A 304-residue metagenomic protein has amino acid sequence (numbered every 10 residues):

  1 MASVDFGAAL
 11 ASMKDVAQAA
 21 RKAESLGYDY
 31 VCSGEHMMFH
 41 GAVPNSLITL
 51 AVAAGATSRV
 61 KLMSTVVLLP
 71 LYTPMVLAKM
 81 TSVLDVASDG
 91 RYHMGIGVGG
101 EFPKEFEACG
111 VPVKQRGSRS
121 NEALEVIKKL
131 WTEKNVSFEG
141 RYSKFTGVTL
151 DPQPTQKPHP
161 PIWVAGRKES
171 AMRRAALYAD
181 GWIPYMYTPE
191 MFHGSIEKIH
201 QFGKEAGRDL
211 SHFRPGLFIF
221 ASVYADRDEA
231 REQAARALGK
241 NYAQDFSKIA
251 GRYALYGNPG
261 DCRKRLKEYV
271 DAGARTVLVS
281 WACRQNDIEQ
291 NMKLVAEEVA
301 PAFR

Functional and structural regions predicted by a protein language model:
M1-A56, K61, K157-P160, A282-Q285: N-terminal beta1-alpha1-beta2 module of alpha/beta enzyme domains
M1-L26, H93, V111-K114, K128 (+4 more regions): C-terminal amphipathic alpha-helical "assembly" element that mediates oligomerization/partner interfaces or acts as
A2-A11, L71-S137, Y185-M186, E190-G194 (+1 more regions): Flexible, glycine-rich active-site loops centered on histidine and acidic residues that chelate a metal or position
A2-F6, Y28-Y30, T57-L62, A87-Y92 (+5 more regions): Short, well-ordered coil/turn segments that N-cap beta-strands
R21-S25, L50-R59, T81, D85-R91 (+3 more regions): Acidic (Asp/Glu)-rich catalytic clusters
P44-S64, R119-V126, L130, K293-R304: Alpha-helix-loop-beta-strand connector modules within alpha/beta enzyme cores
K61-P74: Structural motif corresponding to the early beta-alpha repeats
K168-R173: Short, glycine/polar-rich helix-capping loops at beta-to-alpha or helix-loop-helix junctions that flank or form
